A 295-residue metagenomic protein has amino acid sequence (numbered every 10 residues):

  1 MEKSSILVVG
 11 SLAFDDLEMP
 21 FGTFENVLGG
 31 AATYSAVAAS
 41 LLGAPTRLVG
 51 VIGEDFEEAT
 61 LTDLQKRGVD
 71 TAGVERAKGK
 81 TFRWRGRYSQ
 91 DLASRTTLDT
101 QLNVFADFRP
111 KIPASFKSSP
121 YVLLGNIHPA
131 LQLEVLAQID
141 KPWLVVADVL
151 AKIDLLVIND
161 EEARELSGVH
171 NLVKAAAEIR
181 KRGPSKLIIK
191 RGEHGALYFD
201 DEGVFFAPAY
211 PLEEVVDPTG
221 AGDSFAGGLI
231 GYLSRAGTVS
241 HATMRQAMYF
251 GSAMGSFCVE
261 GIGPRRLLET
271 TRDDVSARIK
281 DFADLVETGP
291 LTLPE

Functional and structural regions predicted by a protein language model:
M1-K3, H170-E295: Conserved phosphate-binding/catalytic region of the ribokinase-like
K3-S4, F14-N26, L41-G125, V135-Q138 (+2 more regions): Conserved N-terminal subdomain of the carbohydrate kinase-like
S11-L12, A31, S224: Active-site metal-binding loops of divalent metal-dependent hydrolases
A36-P45, Y232-S234: Alpha-helix C-terminal capping segments
V37, W84-R87, G195-F199: Short beta-strand scaffold segments in enzyme catalytic cores
A39, N159, G222: Short, conserved phosphate/pyrophosphate- and ester-handling motifs at nucleotide-, phospho-/glycolipid
Y121-E178, S185, H194-G195: Conserved beta-alpha-beta core of the PfkB/ribokinase-like small-molecule kinase fold
